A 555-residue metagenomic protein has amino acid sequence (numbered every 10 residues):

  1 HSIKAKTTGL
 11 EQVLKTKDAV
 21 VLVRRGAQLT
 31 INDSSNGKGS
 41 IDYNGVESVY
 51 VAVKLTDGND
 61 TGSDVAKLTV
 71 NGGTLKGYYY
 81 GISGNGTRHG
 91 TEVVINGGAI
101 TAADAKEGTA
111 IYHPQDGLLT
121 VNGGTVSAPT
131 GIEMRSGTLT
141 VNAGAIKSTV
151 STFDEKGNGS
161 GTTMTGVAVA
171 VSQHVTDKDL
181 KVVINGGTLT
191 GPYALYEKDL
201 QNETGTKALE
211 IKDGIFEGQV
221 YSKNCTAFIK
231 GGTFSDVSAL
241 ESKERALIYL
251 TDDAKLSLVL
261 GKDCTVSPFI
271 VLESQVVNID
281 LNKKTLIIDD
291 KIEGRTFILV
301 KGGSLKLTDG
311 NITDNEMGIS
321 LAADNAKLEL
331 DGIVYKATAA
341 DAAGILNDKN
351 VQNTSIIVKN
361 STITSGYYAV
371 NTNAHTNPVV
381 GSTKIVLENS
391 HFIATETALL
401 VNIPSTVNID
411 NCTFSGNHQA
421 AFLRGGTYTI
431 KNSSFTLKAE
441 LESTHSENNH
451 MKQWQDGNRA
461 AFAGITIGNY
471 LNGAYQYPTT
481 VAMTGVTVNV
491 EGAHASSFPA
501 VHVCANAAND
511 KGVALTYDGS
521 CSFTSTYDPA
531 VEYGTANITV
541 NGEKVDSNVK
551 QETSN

Functional and structural regions predicted by a protein language model:
H1-G45, V49-Y79, S83-D104, A110-P192 (+9 more regions): Surface-exposed loop/turn motifs in large extracellular/passenger domains
A5-T7, V266-P268, I287-D289: Short active-site-adjacent helix-start/loop capping segments
S35-G37, D263, K284: Acidic glycine-/aspartate-rich tracts in secreted/extracellular proteins
D236-G261, T265-S267: Acidic Gly/Asp/Thr-rich repetitive segments characteristic of extracellular carbohydrate-active and adhesion proteins
V259, D280, I287: General small-molecule cofactor/ligand-binding pocket signal
I292: Acidic, glycine/polar-enriched metal-coordinating patches/loops that mediate binding to polyanionic ligands
E316: A shared catalytic/ligand-binding motif for oxyanion handling
S497-P499: Coiled-coil-based assembly segments and adjacent low-complexity tails used as scaffolding interfaces in eukaryotic
